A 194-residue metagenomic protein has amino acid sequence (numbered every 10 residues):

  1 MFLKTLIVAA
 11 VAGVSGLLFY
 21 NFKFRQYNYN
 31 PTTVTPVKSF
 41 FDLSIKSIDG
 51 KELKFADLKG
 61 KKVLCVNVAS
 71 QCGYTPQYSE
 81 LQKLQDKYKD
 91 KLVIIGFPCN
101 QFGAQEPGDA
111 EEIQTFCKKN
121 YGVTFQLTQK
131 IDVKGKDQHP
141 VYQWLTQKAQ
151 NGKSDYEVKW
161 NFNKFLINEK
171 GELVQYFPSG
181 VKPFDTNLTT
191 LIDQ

Functional and structural regions predicted by a protein language model:
T5-L18: Hydrophobic membrane-insertion alpha-helices, especially the h-region of bacterial N-terminal signal peptides
S15-Y27: Membrane-interface motif at the C-terminal end of an N-terminal transmembrane signal
F24-A56, P76, H139-P140: N-terminal "domain-start" segment that seeds a small globular fold
S47, N67-Q71: Amphipathic alpha-helical repeat scaffolds
K61-K62, Q71, T75-N100, C117-Y121: Conserved helix-turn-beta segment immediately C-terminal to the redox Cys motif in thioredoxin-like folds
L64, V93-G96, Q126-Q129, L166: Structural recognition of the beta-strand scaffold that forms the well-ordered cores of secreted hydrolase catalytic
E111-N161: Short, internal strand/loop/helix patches that form the active-site neighborhood or redox-interaction surface
P140-Q143, Q147-Q194: Thiol-/selenol-based redox modules, centered on thioredoxin-like and closely related oxidoreductase domains
